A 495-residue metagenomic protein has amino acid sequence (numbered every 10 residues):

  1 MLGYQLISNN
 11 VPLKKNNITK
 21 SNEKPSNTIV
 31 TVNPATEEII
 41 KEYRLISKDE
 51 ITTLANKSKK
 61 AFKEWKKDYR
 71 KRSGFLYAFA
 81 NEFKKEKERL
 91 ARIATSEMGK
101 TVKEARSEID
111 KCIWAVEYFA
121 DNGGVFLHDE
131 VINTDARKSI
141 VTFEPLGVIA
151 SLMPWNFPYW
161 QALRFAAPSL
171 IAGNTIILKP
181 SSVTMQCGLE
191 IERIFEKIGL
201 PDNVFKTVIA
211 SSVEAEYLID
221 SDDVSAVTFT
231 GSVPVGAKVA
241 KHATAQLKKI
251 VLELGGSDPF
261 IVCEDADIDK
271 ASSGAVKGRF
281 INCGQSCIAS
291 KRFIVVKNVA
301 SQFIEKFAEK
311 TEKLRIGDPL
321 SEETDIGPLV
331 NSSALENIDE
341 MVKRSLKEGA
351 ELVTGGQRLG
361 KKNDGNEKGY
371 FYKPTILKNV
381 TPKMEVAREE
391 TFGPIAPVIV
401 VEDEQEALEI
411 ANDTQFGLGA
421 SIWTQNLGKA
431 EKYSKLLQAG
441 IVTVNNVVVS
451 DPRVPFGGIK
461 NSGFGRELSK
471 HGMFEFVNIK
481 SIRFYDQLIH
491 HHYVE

Functional and structural regions predicted by a protein language model:
M1-R137, V330: N-terminal Rossmann-like NAD(P)+-binding subdomain of aldehyde/semialdehyde dehydrogenases
P25-I29, S290, L418: Short loop/turn microsegments at loop-to-beta-strand junctions
N33-E42, V224, R315, D364-E367 (+1 more regions): Conserved C-terminal structural/oligomerization subdomain of aldehyde/semialdehyde dehydrogenase
E37, R72, A94, V116 (+9 more regions): Residue-level signal for inorganic ion chemistry
I39-I46, K60-K66, S151, F260-C263 (+5 more regions): Short, well-ordered beta-strand elements within core beta-sheets of diverse protein domains
F62-K66, A80-K87, A91, M98 (+17 more regions): Structural signal for hydrophobic packing residues in well-ordered secondary-structure cores of soluble enzyme domains
H128-K270, V401: Rossmann-like NAD(P) dinucleotide-binding subdomain of oxidoreductase/dehydrogenase enzymes
P234-T381, V444, H491-V494: ALDH superfamily catalytic-core signature
